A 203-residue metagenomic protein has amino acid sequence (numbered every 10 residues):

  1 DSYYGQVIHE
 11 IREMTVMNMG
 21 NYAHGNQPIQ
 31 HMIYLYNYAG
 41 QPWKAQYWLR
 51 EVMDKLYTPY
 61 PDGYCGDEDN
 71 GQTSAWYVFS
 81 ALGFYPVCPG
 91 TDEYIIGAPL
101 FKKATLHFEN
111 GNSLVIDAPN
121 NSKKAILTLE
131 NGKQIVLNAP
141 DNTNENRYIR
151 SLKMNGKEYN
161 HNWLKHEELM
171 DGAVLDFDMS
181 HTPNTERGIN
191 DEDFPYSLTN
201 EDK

Functional and structural regions predicted by a protein language model:
D1-L100, T105-S113, N120, L129 (+3 more regions): Active-site core of glycosidic bond-cleaving carbohydrate-active enzymes
P99-F101, N144-I149: Short coil-to-beta strand junction motifs in C2/discoidin
D117-K123, A139-E145, L164-E168: A short, sequence-level motif marking secondary-structure junctions
L137, H161-N162, T185-G188: Short helix/loop capping segments that flank catalytic or ligand/cofactor-binding pockets
D141, G156-E158, H181: A mature extracytoplasmic/lumenal domain signature
N155-K165: Solvent-exposed beta-strand/loop surfaces of large extracellular or lumenal domains
H166-K203: C-terminal beta-strand-rich structural cap/linker in extracellular carbohydrate-active enzymes
